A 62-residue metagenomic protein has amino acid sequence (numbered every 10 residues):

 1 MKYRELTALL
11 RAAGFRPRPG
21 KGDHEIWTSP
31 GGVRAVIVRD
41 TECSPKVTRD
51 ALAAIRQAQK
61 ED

Functional and structural regions predicted by a protein language model:
K2-P19, T28-D62: Basic nucleic-acid-binding interfaces
